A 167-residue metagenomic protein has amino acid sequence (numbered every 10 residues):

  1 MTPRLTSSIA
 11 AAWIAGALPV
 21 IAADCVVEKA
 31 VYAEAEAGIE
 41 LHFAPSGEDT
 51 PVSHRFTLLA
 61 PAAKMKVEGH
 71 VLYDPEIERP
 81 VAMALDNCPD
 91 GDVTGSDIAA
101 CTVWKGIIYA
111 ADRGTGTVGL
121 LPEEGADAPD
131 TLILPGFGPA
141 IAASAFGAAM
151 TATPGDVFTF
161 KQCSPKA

Functional and structural regions predicted by a protein language model:
M1-L5: Positively charged n-region of N-terminal signal peptides that target proteins for export
S8-A17: Bacterial N-terminal signal peptides
L18-D24: Sec/Tat signal peptide C-region and signal peptidase I cleavage site
K29-R55: Short, solvent-exposed loop/hinge segments that bridge or flank secondary-structure elements
Y32-A35, L41, T94-C101, I108-D112 (+1 more regions): Extracellular/mature segments of secreted proteins
A37, P51-A100, G106, Q162-A167: Central antiparallel beta-sheet cores of small beta-barrel/beta-sandwich binding domains
I39-P45, V67-V71, I108, V118-E123: Broad, structure-driven detector of short, well-ordered beta-strand segments within folded domains
A111-A167: Glycine-rich, aromatic-bearing surface loops/beta-hairpins
